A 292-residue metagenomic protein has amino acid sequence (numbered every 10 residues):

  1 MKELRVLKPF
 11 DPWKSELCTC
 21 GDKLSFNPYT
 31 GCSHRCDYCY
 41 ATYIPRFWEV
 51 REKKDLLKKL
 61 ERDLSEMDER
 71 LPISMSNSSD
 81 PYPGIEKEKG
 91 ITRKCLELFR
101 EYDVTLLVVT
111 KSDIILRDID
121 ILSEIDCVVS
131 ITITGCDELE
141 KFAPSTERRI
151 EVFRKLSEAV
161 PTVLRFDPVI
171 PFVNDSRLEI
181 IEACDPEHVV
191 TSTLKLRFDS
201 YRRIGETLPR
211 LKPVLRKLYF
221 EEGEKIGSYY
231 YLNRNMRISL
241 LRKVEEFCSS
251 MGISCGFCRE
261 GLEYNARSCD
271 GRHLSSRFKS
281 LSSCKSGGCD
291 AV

Functional and structural regions predicted by a protein language model:
E3, L7-D55, A291: Canonical Radical SAM [4Fe-4S] cluster-binding loop centered on the CxxxCxxC motif and its immediate flanking residues
K8-K14, K59-L64, L241-E246: Intrinsically disordered, low-complexity boundary segments flanking structured domains
L17-T19, G31, K94, A183 (+3 more regions): The N-terminal extracellular segments of secreted preproproteins, especially immediately downstream of signal
K23-S25, P72, C255: Conserved beta-strand scaffold positions in the cores of enzyme catalytic domains, especially in NTP/NDP-utilizing
G31, D80, L196, L262-E263: Short, glycine-/Ser/Thr-/acidic-enriched flexible segments
D55-P72, S76-M236: Conserved AdoMet/S-adenosylmethionine-binding subsite of the radical SAM
Y201-V292: C-terminal accessory extensions appended to soluble enzyme cores
